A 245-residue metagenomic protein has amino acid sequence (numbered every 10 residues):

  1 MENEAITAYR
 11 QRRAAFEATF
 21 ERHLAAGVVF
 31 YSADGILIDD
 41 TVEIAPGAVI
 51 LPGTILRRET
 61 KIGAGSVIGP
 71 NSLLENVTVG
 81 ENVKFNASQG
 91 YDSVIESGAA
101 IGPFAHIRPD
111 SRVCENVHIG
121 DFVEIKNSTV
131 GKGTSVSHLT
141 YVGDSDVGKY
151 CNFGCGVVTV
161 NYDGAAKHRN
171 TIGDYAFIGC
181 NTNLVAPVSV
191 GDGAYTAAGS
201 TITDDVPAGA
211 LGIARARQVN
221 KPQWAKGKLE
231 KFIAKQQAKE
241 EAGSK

Functional and structural regions predicted by a protein language model:
M1-G47, P207-K245: Terminal amphipathic alpha-helical/low-complexity segments used for targeting or macromolecular assembly
E2-E4, E17, E21, E43 (+9 more regions): Glutamate identity and glutamate-enriched acidic tracts
E4-A8, R58, T182, A186-V188: Catalytic cores of large soluble enzymes that bind and process phosphate-bearing ligands
R13-T19, S32-D34, V49, A64-P70 (+4 more regions): Short, functional N-terminal and low-complexity linear motifs
R22, I36, D40-V42, T60 (+3 more regions): Residue "hotspots" at secondary-structure boundaries inside conserved domains
S32, I38-D39, L51, S137 (+1 more regions): Thr-Gly-centered strand-to-loop micro-motif
I38, E43-H118: Acidic, glycine-rich loop-and-beta core segments that form the ion-binding/anion-interacting portion of active sites
F85-K245: Glycine-rich hexapeptide-repeat left-handed beta-helix
